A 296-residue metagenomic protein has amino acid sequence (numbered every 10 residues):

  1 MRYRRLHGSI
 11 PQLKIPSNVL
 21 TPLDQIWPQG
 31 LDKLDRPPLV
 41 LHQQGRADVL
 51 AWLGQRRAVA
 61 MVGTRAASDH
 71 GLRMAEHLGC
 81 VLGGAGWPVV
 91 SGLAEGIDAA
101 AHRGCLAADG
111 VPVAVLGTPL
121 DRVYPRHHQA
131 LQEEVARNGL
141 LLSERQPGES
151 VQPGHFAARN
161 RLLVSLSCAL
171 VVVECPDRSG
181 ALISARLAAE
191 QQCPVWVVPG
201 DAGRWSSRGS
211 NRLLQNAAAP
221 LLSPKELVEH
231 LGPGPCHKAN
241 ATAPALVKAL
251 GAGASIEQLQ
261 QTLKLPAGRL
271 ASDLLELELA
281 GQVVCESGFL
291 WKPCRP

Functional and structural regions predicted by a protein language model:
R2, G8, L13-P296: Glycine-biased, small-residue-rich flexible motifs in mid-sequence functional cores and linkers
